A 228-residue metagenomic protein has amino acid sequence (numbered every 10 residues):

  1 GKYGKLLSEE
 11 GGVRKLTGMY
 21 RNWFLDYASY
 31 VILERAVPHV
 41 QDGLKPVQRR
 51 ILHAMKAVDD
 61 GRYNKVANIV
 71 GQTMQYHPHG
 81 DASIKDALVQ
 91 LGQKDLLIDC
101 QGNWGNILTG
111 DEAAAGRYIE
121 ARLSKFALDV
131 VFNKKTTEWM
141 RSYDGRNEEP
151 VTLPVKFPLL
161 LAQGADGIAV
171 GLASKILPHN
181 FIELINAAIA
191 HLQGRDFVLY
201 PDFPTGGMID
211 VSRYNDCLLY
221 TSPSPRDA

Functional and structural regions predicted by a protein language model:
G1-L218: Catalytic phosphate-handling regions of large nucleic-acid enzymes and associated NTPases
Y220-A228: Single conserved hydrophobic/aromatic residue that forms the stacking wall/gate of nucleotide- or nucleobase-binding
